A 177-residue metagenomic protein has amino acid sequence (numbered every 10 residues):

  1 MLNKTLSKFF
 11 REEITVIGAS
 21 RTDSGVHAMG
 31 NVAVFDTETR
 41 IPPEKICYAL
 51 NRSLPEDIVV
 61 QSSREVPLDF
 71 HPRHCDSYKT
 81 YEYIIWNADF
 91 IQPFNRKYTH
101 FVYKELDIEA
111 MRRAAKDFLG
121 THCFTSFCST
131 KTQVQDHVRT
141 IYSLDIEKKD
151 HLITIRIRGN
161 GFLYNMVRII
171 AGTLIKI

Functional and structural regions predicted by a protein language model:
M1-I177: Structured-RNA-binding interfaces characteristic of tRNA pseudouridine synthases
